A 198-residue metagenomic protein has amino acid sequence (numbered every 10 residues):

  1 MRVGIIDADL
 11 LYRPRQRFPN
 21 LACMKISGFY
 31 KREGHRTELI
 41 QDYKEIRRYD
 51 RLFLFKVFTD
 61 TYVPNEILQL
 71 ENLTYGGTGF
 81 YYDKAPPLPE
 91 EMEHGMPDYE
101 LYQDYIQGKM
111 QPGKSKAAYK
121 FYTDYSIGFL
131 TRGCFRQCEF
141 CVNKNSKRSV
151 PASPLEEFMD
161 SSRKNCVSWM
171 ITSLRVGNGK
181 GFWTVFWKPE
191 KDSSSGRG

Functional and structural regions predicted by a protein language model:
M1-Y75, G79-K84: A short, structured N-terminal alpha-helical element that caps or precedes a catalytic domain
R13-P14, T61-V63, Y81-A85, R136-C138 (+2 more regions): Short catalytic/ligand-binding loop motif for oxyanion handling, primarily in non-cytosolic enzymes, centered on
A22, K120-S162: Canonical Radical SAM [4Fe-4S] cluster-binding loop centered on the CxxxCxxC motif and its immediate flanking residues
Y43-D50, I67-L70, F121-Y122, F158-R163 (+1 more regions): Flexible, charged surface loops at secondary-structure boundaries
F53-V57, V142-G198: Core AdoMet radical
V63-Q69, P86-L88, E157, G181-F186: A short acidic, amphipathic alpha-helical/loop segment
L73-K114: Ser/Thr/Gly-rich flexible loops in soluble cytosolic domains mediating phosphotransfer, phosphorylation
